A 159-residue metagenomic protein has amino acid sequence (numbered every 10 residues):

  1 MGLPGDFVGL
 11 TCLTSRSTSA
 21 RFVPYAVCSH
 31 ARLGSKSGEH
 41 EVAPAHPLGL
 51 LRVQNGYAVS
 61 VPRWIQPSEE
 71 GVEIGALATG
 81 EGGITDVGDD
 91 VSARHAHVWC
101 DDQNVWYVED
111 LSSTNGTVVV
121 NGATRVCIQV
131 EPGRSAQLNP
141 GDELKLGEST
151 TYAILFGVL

Functional and structural regions predicted by a protein language model:
M1-D89, Q137-P140, E148-L159: Intrinsically disordered, low-complexity acidic Ser/Thr-rich regulatory segments
L3, Q66-L146: Forkhead-associated
